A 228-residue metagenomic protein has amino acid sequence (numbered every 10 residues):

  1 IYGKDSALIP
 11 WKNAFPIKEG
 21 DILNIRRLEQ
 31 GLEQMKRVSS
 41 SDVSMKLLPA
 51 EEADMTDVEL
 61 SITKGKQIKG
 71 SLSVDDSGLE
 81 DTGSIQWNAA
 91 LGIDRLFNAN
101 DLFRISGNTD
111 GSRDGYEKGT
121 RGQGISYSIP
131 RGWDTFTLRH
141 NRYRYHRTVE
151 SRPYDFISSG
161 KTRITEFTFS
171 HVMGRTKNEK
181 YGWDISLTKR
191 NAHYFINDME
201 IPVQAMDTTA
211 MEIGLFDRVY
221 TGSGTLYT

Functional and structural regions predicted by a protein language model:
I1-G78, A90, N108-R121: Periplasmic polypeptide-binding modules associated with outer-membrane biogenesis and secretion
D21-I22, D76-T82, S112-Y116, Y154-S158 (+1 more regions): Outer-membrane beta-barrel domain signature
E33, A90-G92, G124-S128, T168-S170 (+1 more regions): Outer-membrane beta-barrel architecture
S41, T56, K66-G70, I85-W87 (+6 more regions): Outer-envelope beta-barrel architecture signal
L47, L72-D76, A89, F103-T109 (+3 more regions): Transmembrane beta-barrel strands of outer-membrane/channel proteins
I93-F97: Internal alpha/beta scaffold segment
D114-T120, I125, V149, P153-Y154: Surface-exposed loop and membrane-interface regions of Gram-negative outer-membrane beta-barrel proteins
P130, T135-T228: Transmembrane beta-strand segments of outer-membrane beta-barrel domains in Gram-negative and organellar OMPs
